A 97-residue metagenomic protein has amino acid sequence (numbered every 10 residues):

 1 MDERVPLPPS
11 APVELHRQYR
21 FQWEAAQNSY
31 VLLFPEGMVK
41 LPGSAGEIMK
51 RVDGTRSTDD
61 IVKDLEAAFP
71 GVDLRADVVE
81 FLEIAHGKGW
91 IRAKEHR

Functional and structural regions predicted by a protein language model:
M1-K50, K94-H96: Acidic, low-complexity/disordered tracts enriched in E/D and polar residues
G37-R97: Long, charge-rich, low-complexity alpha-helical segments
